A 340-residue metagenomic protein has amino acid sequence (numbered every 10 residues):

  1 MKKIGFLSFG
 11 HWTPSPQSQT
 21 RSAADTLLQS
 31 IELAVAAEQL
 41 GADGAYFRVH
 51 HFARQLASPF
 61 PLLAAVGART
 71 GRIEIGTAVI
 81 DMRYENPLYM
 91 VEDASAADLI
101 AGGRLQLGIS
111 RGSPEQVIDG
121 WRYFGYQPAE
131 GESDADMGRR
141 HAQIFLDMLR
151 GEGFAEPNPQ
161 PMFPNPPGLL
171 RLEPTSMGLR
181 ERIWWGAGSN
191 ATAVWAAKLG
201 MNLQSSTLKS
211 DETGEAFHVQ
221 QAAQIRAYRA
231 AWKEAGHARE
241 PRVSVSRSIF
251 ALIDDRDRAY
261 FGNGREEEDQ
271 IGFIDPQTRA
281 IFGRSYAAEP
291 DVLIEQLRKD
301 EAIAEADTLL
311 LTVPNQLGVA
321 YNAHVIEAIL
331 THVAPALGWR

Functional and structural regions predicted by a protein language model:
M1-I73: N-terminal beta1-alpha1-beta2 module of alpha/beta enzyme domains
K2-A23, Y84-F154, D211: Flexible, glycine-rich active-site loops centered on histidine and acidic residues that chelate a metal or position
I4, G41, V49, V66 (+5 more regions): Conserved, mostly hydrophobic/aromatic
I4-S8, A45-F47, I75-A78, L105-I109 (+4 more regions): Hydrophobic faces of well-ordered beta-strands that scaffold small-molecule active sites in alpha/beta enzyme cores
W12-L28, I80-P87, M177-A187, A280-D291: Active-site mouth loops of central-metabolism enzymes
G44-V66, T207-H218, L310-A323: Glycine-rich, proline-tolerant flexible connector loops at the mouths of alpha/beta enzymes
L56-I80, E327-R340: Alpha-helix-loop-beta-strand connector modules within alpha/beta enzyme cores
P128-L172, S205-S206, T213-D307, R340: An alpha-helical appendage that flanks or caps ligand/catalytic pockets
